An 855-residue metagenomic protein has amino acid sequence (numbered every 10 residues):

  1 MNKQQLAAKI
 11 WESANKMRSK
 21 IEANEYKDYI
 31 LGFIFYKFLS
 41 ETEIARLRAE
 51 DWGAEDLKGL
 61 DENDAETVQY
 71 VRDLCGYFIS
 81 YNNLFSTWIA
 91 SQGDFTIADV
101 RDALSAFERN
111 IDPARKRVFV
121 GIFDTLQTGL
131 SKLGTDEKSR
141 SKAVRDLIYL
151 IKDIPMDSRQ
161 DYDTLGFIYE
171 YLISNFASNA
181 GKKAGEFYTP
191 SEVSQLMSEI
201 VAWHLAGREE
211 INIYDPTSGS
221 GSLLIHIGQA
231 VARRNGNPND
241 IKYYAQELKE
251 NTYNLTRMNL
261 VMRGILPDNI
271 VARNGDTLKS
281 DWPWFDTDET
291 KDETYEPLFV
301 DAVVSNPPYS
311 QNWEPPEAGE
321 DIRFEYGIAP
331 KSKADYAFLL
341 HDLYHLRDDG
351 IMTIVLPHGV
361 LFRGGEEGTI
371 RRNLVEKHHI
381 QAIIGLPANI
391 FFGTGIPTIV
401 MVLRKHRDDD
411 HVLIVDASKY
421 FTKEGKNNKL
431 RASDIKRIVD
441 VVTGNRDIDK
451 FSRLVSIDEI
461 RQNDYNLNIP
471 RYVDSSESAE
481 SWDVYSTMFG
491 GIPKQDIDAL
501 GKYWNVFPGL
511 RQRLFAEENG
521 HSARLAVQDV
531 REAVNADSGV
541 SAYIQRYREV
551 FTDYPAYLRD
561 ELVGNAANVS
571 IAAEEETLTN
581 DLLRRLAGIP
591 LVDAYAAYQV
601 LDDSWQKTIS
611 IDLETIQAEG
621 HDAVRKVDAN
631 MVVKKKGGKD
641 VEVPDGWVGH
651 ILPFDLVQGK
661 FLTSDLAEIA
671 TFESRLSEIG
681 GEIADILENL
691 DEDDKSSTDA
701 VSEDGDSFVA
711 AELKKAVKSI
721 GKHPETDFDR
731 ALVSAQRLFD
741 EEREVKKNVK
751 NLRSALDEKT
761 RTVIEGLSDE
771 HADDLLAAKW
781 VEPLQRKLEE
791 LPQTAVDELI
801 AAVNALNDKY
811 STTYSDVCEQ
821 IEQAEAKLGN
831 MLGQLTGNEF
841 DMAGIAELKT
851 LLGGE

Functional and structural regions predicted by a protein language model:
M1-V201, D268-T277, G385-A388, V412-S418 (+3 more regions): Non-catalytic, mostly N-terminal accessory regions of nucleic-acid modification and defense proteins
Q5, K9-I10, K16, E22-F38 (+1 more regions): Conserved Class I SAM-dependent methyltransferase catalytic core
K16, L150, I154, Y171 (+12 more regions): Conserved, well-folded catalytic cores of nucleic-acid-processing and energy-transducing macromolecular machines
E137, S158, T217, A245-K249 (+12 more regions): Hydrophobic alpha-helical scaffolding
K183-S305, S310-E314, E320-G327, A337 (+3 more regions): Conserved S-adenosyl-L-methionine
E314-A334, H358-E366, P387-F392, G425-N427 (+2 more regions): Short, contiguous acidic/charged loop-to-helix segments that flank catalytic cores in large enzymes
T398-D440: Conserved P-loop NTPase
R437-N445, D449, V455: Eukaryote-biased recognition of long, low-complexity, charge-rich segments
